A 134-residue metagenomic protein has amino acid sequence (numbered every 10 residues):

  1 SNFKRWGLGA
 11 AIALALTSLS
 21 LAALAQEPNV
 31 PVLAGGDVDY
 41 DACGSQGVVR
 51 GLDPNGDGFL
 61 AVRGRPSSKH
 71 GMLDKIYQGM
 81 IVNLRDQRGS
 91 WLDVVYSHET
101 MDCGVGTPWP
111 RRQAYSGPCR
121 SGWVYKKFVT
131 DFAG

Functional and structural regions predicted by a protein language model:
S1-A10: Bacterial N-terminal signal peptides that target proteins for export
I12-A13, A23: Cleavable N-terminal signal peptides
Q26-G47, N83, V95-G134: Boundary regions of SH3-family modules and the immediately adjacent low-complexity/disordered segments in eukaryotic
V49-V62: Short, basic/aromatic beta-hairpin or loop at an interaction surface
G64-Q78: SH3/SH3-like (including bacterial SH3b) beta-barrel domains that bind proline-rich motifs or cell-wall ligands
G89-D93: Short aromatic-glycine-enriched beta-strand elements
